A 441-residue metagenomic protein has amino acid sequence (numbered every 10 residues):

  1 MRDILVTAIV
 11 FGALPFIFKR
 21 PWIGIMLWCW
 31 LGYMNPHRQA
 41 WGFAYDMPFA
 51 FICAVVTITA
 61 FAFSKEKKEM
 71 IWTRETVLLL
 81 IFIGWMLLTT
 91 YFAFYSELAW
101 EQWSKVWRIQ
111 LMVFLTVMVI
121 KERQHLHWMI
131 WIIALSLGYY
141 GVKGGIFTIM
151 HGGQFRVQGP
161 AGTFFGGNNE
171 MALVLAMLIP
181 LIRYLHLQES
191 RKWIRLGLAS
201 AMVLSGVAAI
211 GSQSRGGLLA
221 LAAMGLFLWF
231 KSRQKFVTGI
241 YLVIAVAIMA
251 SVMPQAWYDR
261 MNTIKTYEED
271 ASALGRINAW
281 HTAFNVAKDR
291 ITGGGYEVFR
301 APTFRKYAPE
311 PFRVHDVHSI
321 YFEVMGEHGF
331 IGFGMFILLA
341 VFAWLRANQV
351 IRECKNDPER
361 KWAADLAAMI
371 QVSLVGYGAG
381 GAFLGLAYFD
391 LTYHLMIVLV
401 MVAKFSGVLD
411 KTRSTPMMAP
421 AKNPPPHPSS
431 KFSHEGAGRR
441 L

Functional and structural regions predicted by a protein language model:
M1-D3, A44-F51, Q102, V106 (+4 more regions): Membrane-interface micro-motifs in multi-pass membrane enzymes
M1-L88, E97, E101, K121-H127 (+7 more regions): Transmembrane signal-anchor hairpin modules in multi-pass inner-membrane enzymes, especially those that act on
T7-I17, T57, L80-Y91, R108-M112 (+10 more regions): Alpha-helical transmembrane segments of multi-pass inner-membrane proteins
H37-F43, Q158-E170, S272-G275: Short aromatic-rich membrane-water interface segments that cap or initiate transmembrane helices in multi-pass membrane
H37-Y45, T89-F92, V113-I120, G141-I149 (+5 more regions): Juxtamembrane membrane-interface segments at transmembrane alpha-helix termini
W41-G42, F92-E101, I210-G211, F383-L386: Membrane-interface helix caps and helix-loop-helix hairpins in membrane proteins
V157-Q158, G162, K265-H281, N285-H328 (+2 more regions): Long extracytoplasmic/lumenal interhelical loops at the membrane interface of multi-pass membrane proteins
H328-S373, V398-L399, K404, V408: Hydrophobic transmembrane alpha-helices and their immediate junctions
